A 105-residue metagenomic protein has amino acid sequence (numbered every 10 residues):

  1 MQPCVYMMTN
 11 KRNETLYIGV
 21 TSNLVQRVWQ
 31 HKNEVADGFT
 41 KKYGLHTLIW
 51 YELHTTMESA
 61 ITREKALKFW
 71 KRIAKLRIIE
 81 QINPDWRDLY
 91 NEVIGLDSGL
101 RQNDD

Functional and structural regions predicted by a protein language model:
M1-D37, K41-L53, E58-K65, I82-D105: GIY-YIG nuclease catalytic motif and its immediate N-terminal context
K65-I78: Short arginine-rich
